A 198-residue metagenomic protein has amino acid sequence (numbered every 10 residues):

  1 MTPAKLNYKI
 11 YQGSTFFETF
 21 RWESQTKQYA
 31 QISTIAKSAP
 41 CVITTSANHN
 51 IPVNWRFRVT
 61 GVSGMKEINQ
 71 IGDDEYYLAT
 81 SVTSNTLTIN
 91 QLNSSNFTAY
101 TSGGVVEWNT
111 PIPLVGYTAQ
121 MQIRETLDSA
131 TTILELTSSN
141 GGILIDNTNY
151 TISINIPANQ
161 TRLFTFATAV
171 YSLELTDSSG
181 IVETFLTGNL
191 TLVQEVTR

Functional and structural regions predicted by a protein language model:
M1-Q28, N109-R198: Contiguous segments within soluble domain cores/interaction surfaces
Q28-G116, E125, N147: Small/polar beta-strand repeat architecture
